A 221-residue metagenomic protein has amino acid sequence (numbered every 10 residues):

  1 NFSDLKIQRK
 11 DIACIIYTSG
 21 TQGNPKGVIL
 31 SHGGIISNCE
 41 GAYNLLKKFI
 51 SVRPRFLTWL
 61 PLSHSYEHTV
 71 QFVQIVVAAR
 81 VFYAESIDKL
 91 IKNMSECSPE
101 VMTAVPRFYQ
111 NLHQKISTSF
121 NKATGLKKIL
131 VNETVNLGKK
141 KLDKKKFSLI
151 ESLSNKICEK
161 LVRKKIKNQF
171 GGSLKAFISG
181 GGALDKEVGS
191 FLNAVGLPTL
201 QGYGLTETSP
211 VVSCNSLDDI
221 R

Functional and structural regions predicted by a protein language model:
N1-Y17, N24, F49-R55: Conserved pre-ATP/AMP-binding loop-to-beta segment of ANL
I12, T18-T21, F56, P61 (+4 more regions): Conserved S/T- and glycine-rich ATP-binding loop of Class I adenylate-forming
A13-C39: Conserved AMP-binding A3 loop
Y17, V73-Q74, N93, F191 (+1 more regions): Hydrophobic/aromatic ligand-binding patch that stacks against planar heteroaromatic rings of cofactors or nucleotides
I36-R55, L62-R163, S173: Conserved AMP-binding/adenylation subdomain of ANL enzymes
E151-S152, N168, G172-S179, L184-R221: Conserved ATP-binding loop and adjacent catalytic segment of the adenylate-forming AMP-binding
